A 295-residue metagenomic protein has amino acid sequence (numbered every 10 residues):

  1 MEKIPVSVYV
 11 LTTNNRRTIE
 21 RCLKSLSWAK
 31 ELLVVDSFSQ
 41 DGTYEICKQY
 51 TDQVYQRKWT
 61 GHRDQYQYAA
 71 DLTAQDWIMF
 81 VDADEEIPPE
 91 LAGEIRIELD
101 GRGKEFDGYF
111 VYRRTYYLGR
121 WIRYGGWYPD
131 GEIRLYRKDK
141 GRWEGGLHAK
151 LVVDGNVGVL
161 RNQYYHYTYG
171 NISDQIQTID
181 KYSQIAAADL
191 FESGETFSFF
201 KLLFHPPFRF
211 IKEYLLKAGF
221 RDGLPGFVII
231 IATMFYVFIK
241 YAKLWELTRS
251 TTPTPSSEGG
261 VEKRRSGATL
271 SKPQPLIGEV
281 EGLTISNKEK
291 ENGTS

Functional and structural regions predicted by a protein language model:
M1-S25: N-proximal low-complexity "stem/linker" segments adjacent to membrane-targeting elements
K3, W28, T73-D76, K104: Active-site acidic short loop of glycosyltransferases
T18-E20, D41-Y50, E90-L91: Acidic helix N-cap motif at the loop->helix transition within catalytic regions of sugar-transfer enzymes
S25, D36-E45, D82: A conserved acidic beta->alpha catalytic loop
W28, Q49-Y50, V153: Short, structured coil segments at secondary-structure junctions
Y44-A74: Conserved donor nucleotide-binding strand/loop of the catalytic core
D64-A70, W77, V81, P88-S250: Catalytic-site signature of metal-activated, phosphate-bearing donor transferases, centered on the GT-A/GT-A-like
I97, S250-S295: Intrinsic disorder/low-complexity segments
